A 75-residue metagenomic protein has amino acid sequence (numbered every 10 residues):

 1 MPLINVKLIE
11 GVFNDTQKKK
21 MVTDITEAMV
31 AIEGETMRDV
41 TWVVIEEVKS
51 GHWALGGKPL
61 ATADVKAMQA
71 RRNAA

Functional and structural regions predicted by a protein language model:
P2-A75: A domain-level signal for the structural core that forms small-molecule/cofactor-binding pockets and catalytic centers
